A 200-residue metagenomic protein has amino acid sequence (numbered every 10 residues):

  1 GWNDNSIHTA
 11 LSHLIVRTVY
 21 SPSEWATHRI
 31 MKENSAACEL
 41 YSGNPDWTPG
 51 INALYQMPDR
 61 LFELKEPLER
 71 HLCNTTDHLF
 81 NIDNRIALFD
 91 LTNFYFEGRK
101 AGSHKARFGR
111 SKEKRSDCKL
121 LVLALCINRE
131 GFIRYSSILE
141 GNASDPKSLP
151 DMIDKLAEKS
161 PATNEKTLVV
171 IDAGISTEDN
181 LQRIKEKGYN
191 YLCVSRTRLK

Functional and structural regions predicted by a protein language model:
G1-R107, D117, A124-S144, P150 (+1 more regions): Dynamic "connector" segments at or just before major functional cores
V16-V19, V122, V169-V170, V194: Extended aliphatic helical segments
E113-K114: Short consensus segments that form the blades of beta-propeller domains, in both extracellular/periplasmic
C118-L120, E186: Short, solvent-exposed loop/turn segments at the edges of secondary structure
L120-V122, D179: Short beta-strand-initiation
S144-K200: An internal, acidic/charged active-site-proximal segment that coordinates divalent cations and/or engages
